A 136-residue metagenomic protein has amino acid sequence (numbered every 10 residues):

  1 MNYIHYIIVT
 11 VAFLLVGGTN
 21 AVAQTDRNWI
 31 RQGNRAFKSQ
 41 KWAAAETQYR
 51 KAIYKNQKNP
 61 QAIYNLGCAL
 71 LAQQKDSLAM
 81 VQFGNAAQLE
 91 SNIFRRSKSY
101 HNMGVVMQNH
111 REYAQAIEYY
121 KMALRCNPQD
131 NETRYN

Functional and structural regions predicted by a protein language model:
Q57, S91-F94, P128: Short coil turns that delineate tetratricopeptide repeat
A62, R96-S99, T133: TPR alpha-solenoid repeat register
